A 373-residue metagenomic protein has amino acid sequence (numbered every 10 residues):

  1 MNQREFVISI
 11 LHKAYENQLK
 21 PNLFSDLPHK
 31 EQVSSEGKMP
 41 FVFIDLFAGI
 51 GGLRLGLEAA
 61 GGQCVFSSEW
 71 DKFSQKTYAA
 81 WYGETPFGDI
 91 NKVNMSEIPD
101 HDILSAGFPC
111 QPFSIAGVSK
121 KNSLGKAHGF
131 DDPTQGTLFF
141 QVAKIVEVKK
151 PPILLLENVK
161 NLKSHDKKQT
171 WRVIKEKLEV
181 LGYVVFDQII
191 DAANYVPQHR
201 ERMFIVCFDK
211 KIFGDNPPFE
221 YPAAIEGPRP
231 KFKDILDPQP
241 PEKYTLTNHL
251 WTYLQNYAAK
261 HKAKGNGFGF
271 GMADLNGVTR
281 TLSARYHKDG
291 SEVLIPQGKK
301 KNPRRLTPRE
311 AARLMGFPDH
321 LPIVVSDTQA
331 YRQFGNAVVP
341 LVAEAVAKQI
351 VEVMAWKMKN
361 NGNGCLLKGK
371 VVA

Functional and structural regions predicted by a protein language model:
M1, Q18, H249-A373: C-terminal target-recognition/interaction regions appended to catalytic cores
N2-N22: Short, basic amphipathic alpha-helical segments that act as recognition/interaction helices in nucleic-acid-binding
S9, G88, G136-K144, R172 (+3 more regions): Short, contiguous clusters of charged residues that form electrostatic/catalytic patches at enzyme active sites, used
A14, G56, A60, K177: Rossmann-fold NAD(P)-dependent oxidoreductase module
E16-E36: Class I SAM-dependent methyltransferase Rossmann-like catalytic core, especially the SAM/SAH-binding loop
H29-K150, K160-K163, Q169: Core alpha/beta nucleotide-donor-binding catalytic domains of modification enzymes
V93-I103, I115-T281, R285: Class I S-adenosyl-L-methionine
C110, S114, K211, K288 (+1 more regions): Active-site/binding-pocket entry motifs
